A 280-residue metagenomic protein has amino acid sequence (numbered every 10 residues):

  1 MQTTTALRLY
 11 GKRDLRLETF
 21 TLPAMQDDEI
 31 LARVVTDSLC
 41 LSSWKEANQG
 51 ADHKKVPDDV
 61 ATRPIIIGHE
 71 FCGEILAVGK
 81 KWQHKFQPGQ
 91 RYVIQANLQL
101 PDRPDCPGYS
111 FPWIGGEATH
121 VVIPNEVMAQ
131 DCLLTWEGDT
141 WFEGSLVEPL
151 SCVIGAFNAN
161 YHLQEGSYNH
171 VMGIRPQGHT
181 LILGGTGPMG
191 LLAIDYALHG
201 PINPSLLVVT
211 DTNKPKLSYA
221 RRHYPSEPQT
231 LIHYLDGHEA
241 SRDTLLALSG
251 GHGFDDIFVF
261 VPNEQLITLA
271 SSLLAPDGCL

Functional and structural regions predicted by a protein language model:
P23-S38, D52-P101, I114-G115, V127 (+1 more regions): Glycine-rich beta-strand-centered segment in the early N-terminal region that forms part of a ligand/cofactor-binding
K45-H53: Short Gly/aromatic-enriched secondary-structure transition segments
V78, P149, G184-T186: Glycine-rich Rossmann-fold phosphate-binding loop(s) that bind the pyrophosphate of adenine dinucleotide cofactors
A96-H179: NAD(P)H dinucleotide-binding glycine-rich loop of Rossmann-like/cofactor-binding domains, especially the beta1-alpha1
C152, P188-M189, K216: Hydrophobic/small residue at the entry helix of a nucleotide-binding pocket
P176-G178, L183, I194-I267: Adenosine-nucleotide cofactor-binding segment
S205, G278-C279: Glycine-centered, small-residue-biased loops immediately flanking beta-strands in adenine/cofactor-binding cores
L274-P276: Helix-to-beta-strand junctions that scaffold the AdoMet/dcAdoMet cofactor pocket in Class I SAM-dependent enzymes
